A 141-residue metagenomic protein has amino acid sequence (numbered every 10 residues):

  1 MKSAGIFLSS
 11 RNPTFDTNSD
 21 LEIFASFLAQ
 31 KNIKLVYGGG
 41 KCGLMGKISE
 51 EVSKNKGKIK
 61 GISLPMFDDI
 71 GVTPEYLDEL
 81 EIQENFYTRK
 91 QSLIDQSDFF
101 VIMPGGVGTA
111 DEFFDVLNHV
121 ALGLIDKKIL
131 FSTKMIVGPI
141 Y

Functional and structural regions predicted by a protein language model:
M1-K58: Glycine-rich beta-alpha loop segments
S10-N12, G105, M135: Residue-level signal for short, function-critical loop segments
D16-T17, K47, V72-T73, I140-Y141: Short, well-ordered secondary-structure micro-motifs
F27-K34, S97-F100, I125-K128: Short, surface-exposed connector motifs at secondary-structure boundaries
L44-P104, G108: Acidic/glycine-enriched connector segments
K47-E51, E112-G123: Short Gly/Thr/Asp-enriched flexible loops that form oxyanion-binding sites at enzyme active sites
S63, M103, L117-Y141: Short, acidic/small-residue loops that bind anionic groups at enzyme active sites
